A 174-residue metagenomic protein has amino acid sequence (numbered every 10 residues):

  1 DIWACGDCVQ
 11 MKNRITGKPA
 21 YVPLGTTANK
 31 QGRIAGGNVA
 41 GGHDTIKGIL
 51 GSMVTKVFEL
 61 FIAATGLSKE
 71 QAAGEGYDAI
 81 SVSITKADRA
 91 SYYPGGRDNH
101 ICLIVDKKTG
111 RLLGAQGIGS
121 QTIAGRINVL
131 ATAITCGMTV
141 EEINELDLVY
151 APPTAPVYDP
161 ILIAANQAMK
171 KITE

Functional and structural regions predicted by a protein language model:
D1, Q31, K108-T109: Residue-level recognition of short loop/turn positions
I2-A4, L103: Residue-level marker for buried hydrophobic side chains located in beta-strands that build the well-ordered beta-sheet
C5-S68, T154-E174: A conserved FAD-binding loop/helix module that cradles the flavin
E59-T65, G74-E174: Flexible, glycine-rich terminal cap/loop adjacent to redox cofactors in electron-transfer oxidoreductases
